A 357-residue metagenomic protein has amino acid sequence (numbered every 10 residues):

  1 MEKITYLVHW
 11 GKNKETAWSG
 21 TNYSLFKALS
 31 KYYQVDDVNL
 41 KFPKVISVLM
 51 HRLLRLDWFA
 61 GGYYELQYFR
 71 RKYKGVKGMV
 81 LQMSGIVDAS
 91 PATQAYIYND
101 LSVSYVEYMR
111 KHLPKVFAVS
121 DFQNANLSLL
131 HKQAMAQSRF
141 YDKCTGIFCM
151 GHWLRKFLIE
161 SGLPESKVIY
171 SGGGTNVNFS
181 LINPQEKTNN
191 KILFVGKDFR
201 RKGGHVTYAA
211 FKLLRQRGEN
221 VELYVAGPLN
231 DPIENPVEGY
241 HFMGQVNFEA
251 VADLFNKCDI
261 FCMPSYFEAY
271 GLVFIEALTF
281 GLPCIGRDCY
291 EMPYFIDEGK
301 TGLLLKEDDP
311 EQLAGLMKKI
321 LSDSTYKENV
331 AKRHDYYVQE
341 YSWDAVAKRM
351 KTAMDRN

Functional and structural regions predicted by a protein language model:
I97-M135: Acceptor-binding helix/loop patch of EC 2.4 sugar-transfer enzymes, predominantly nucleotide-sugar-dependent
L127-L181: Donor nucleotide-sugar binding/catalytic pocket of nucleotide-sugar-dependent glycosyltransferases
T175-N176, L181-K202, Y208-K212: Conserved donor-binding/catalytic core segment of Leloir-type glycosyltransferases
N230-A252: Nucleotide-activated donor-binding/catalytic signature segment of Leloir-type glycosyltransferases, i.e., the conserved
E234, D288-G299, L303-L304: Short acidic/histidine- and often glycine-rich active-site loop of Leloir-type glycosyltransferases that engages
Y266: Aromatic "clamp/platform" in nucleotide-sugar-dependent glycosyltransferases that forms part of the donor/acceptor
P283-G286: Short hydrophobic beta-strand element within catalytic cores of glycosyltransferases and related nucleotide-activated
E298-G299, L303-P310, K319-S324: Conserved acidic donor-binding segment of nucleotide-sugar-dependent glycosyltransferases
